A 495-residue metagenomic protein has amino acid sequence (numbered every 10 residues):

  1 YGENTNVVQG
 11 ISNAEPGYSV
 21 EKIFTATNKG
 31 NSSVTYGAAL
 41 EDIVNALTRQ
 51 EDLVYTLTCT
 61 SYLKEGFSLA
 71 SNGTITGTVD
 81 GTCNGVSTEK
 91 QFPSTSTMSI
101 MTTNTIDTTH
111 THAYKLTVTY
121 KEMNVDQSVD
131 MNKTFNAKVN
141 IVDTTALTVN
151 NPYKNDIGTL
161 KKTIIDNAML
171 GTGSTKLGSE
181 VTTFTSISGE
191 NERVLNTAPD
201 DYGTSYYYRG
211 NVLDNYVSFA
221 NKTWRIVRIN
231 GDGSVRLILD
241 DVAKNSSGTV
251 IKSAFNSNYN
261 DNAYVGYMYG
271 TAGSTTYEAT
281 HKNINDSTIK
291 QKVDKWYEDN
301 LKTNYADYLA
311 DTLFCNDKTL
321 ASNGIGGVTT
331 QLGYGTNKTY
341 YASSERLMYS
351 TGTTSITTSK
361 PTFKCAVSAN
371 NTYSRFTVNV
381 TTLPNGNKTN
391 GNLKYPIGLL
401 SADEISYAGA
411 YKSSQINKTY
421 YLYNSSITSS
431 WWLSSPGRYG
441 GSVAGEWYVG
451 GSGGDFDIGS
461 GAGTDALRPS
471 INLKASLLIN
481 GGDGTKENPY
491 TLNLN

Functional and structural regions predicted by a protein language model:
Y1, V44-S96: A surface/secretory-pathway sequence property marking extracellular, secreted, or lumenal proteins enriched
Y1-I23: Beta-sheet-dominated interaction scaffolds and their linkers
E15-E21, S32-G37, S68-S71, G81-C83 (+3 more regions): Amphipathic heptad-repeat coiled-coil/leucine-zipper-like oligomerization helices
E15-T35, A39-V44, T97-I157: C-terminal, structured domain-capping segment
P16-E65, G326, L332-R346, T354 (+3 more regions): Extracellular-facing segments of soluble proteins and assemblies that are Gly/Ser/Thr-biased and enriched in aromatics
V20-K22, E51-L53, F135, K222 (+1 more regions): Envelope-exposed proteins and targeting segments
L47-R49, Q127-D130, G459-S460: Short consensus segments that form the blades of beta-propeller domains, in both extracellular/periplasmic
T108, N155-N495: Long, domain-scale functional regions
